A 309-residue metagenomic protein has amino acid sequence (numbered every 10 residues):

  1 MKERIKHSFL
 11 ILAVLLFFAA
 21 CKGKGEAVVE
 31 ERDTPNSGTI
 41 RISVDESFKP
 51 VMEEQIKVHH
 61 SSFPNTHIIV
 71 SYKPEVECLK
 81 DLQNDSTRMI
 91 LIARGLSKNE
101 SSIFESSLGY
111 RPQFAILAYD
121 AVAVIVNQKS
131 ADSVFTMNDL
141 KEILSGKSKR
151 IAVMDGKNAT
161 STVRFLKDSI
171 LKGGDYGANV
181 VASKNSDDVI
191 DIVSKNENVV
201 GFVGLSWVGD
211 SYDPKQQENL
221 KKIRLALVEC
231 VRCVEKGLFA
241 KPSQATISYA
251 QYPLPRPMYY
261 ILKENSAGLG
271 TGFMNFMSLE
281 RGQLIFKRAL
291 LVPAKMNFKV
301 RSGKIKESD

Functional and structural regions predicted by a protein language model:
M1-C21: Sec-dependent bacterial lipoprotein signal peptides
V14, S71, F114-I116: Short beta-strand
C21-F63, A115-D120, I125-D309: Exported/periplasmic ABC-transporter solute-binding proteins
S43, I69, R88-L91: Short, conserved beta-strand segments within well-ordered enzyme catalytic domains that often line or immediately flank
H67-E75: A short beta-strand-loop structural module common to alpha/beta enzyme folds
V76-S107, S211: Pocket-flanking alpha-helical
G109-Q113: Periplasmic N-terminal soluble interaction domains immediately after the signal peptide in Gram-negative
